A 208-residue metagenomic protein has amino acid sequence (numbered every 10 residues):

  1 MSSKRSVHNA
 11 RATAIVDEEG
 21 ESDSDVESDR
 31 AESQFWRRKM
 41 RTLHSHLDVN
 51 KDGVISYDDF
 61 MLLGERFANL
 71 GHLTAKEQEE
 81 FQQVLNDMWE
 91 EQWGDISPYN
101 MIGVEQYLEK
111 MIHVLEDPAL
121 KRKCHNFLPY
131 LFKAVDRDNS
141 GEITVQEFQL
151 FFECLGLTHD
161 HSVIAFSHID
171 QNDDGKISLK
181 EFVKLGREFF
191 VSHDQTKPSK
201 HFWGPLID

Functional and structural regions predicted by a protein language model:
M1-A14, K197: PEST-like, low-complexity acidic/proline-rich intrinsically disordered segments, predominantly at protein N-termini
E18-S28: Acidic, Ser/Thr-interspersed intrinsically disordered low-complexity regions
S24, M40, S45-D48: N-terminal leader/propeptide segments of preproteins
E32-K39, F81, C124, R137-S140 (+1 more regions): Helix-boundary capping/turn motifs
K39-M40, Y57: Acidic, serine/threonine- and proline-rich intrinsically disordered low-complexity regions
H46-D48, D52-P118: Acidic (E/D-rich), amphipathic helical modules within compact regulatory domains
N50, V54-Y57, D138, E142 (+2 more regions): Calcium-binding loop positions in Ca2+-binding modules
D87-R137, L150-D208: EF-hand and EF-hand-like Ca2+-sensor regions
